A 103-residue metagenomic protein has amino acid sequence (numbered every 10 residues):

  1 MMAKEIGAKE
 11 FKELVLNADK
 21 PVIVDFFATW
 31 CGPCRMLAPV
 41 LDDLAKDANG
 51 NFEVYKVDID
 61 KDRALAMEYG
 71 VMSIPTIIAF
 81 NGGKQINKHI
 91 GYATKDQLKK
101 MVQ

Functional and structural regions predicted by a protein language model:
M2, G7, F27, Y55: Conserved Rossmann-like nucleotide-binding pocket used by diverse enzymes that bind dinucleotide cofactors
K4-P21: A short beta-strand-turn-helix
D19, F27-W30, S73: Short pre-active-site segment immediately N-terminal to redox-active cysteine/selenocysteine motifs in thiol-based
D19-P21, A38-V57: Conserved helix-turn-beta segment immediately C-terminal to the redox Cys motif in thioredoxin-like folds
F26-V40: Conserved redox-active cysteine motifs that mediate thiol-disulfide chemistry, especially di-cysteine Cys-X(1-2)-Cys
I59-M67: Structural microenvironment flanking redox-active thiols in thiol-disulfide oxidoreductases
A79-Q103: Non-catalytic, surface beta->alpha helical segment in thiol-disulfide oxidoreductase systems
